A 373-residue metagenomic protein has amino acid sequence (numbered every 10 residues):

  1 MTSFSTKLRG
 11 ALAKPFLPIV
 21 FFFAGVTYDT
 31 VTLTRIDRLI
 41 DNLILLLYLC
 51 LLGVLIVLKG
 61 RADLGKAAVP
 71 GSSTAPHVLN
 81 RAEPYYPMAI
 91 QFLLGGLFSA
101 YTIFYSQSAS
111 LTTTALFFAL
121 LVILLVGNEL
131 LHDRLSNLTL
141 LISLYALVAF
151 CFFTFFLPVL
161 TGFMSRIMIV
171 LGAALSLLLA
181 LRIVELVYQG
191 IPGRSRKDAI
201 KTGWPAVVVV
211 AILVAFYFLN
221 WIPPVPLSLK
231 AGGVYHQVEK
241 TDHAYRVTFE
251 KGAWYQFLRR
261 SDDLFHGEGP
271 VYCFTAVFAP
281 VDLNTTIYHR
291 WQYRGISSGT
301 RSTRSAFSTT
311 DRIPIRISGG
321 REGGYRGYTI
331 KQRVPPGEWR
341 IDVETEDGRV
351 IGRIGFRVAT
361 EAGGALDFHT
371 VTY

Functional and structural regions predicted by a protein language model:
M1-D133: Membrane-anchoring hydrophobic segments
L138-G190: Membrane-embedded alpha-helical segments of integral membrane proteins
R194-V225: Internal/C-terminal transmembrane anchor helices
V214-N284: Membrane-interface segments at or immediately adjacent to transmembrane helices that form the boundary between
G269-V271, S318-Y328: Aromatic sugar-binding surface patches on proteins that engage polysaccharides or sugar-phosphate polymers
R301-G320: Solvent-exposed serine/threonine-rich low-complexity stretches and specific carbohydrate-binding patches
K331-P336: Surface-exposed, short loops/turns at beta-strand junctions within beta-sandwich domains
E344-R357, E361: Short acidic/polar inter-strand loop motif in beta-rich domains
